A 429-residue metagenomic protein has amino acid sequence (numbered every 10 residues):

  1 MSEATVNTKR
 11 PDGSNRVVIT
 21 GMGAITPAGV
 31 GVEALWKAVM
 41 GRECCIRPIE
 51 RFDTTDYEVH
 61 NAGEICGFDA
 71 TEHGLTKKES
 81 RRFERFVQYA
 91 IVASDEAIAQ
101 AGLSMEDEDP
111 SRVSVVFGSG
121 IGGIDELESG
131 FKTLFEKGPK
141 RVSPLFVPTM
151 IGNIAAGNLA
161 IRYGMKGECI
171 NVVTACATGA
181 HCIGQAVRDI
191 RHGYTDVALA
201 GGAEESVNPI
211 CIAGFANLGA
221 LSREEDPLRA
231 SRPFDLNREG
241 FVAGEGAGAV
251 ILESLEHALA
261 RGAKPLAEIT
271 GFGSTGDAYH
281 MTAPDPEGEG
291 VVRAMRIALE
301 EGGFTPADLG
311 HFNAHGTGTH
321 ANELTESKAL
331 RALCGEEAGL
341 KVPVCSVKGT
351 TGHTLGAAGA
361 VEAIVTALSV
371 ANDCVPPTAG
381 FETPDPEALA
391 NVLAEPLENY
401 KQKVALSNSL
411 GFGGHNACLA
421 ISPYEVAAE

Functional and structural regions predicted by a protein language model:
M1-I19, D107-P110, G302-D308, E337-L340 (+1 more regions): Flexible, low-complexity linker/loop segments at domain and module junctions
S2-E79, A101, E256-E268, I364-A379 (+1 more regions): ACP-dependent fatty acid/polyketide chain-elongation machinery
R16-T20, E43-P48, D226-G302, G310-H311 (+1 more regions): Condensing-enzyme catalytic core mediating Claisen C-C bond formation in acyl metabolism
I19, A34-L35, M40-T174, A203-I212 (+1 more regions): Conserved beta-ketoacyl condensing-enzyme motif
E33-G41, D125-K140, D189-H192, I212-E225 (+3 more regions): A glycine- and small-aliphatic-rich helix-loop capping segment at beta-alpha/alpha-beta transitions that lines
E50, Y194-E239, F272-P286, A314-E323 (+1 more regions): Acyl-CoA/ACP chain-elongation machinery
A90-L103, G152-A156, A160-E204, V242-A263 (+3 more regions): Active-site-proximal alpha-helical scaffold in enzymes
E136-S143, H181-G184, R188, E204-A260 (+3 more regions): Glycine-/small-residue-rich "gating" segment that lines the acyl/pantetheine channel and substrate pocket
